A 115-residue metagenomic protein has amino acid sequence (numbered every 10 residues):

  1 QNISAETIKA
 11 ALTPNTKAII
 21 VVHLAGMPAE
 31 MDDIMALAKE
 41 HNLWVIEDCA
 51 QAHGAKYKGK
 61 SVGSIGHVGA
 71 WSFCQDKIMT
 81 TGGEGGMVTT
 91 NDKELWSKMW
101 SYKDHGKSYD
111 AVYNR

Functional and structural regions predicted by a protein language model:
Q1-E6, D76: Substrate-binding/gating loop at the entrance of the active-site cleft, primarily in PLP-dependent aminotransferase-like
A5-I20, A25-G59, D92: Catalytic PLP-binding core of fold-type I/II PLP enzymes
A52-K58, I65-R115: Active-site region of PLP-dependent enzymes
